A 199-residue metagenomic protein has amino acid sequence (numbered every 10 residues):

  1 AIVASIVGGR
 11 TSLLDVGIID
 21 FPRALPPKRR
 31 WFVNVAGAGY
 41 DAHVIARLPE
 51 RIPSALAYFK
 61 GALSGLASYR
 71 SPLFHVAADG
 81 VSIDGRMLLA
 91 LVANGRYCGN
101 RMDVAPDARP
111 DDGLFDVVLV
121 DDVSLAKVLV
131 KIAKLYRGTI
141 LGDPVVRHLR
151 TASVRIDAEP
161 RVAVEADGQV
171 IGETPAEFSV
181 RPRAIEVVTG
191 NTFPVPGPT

Functional and structural regions predicted by a protein language model:
A1, A90, V118, K127-V128: Hydrophobic alpha-helical segments that either span membranes
A1-L88: Catalytic core of DAGKc-family lipid kinases
I19-D20, I45-R47, A93, V120-D121 (+1 more regions): Short beta-strand-to-turn element immediately C-terminal to the catalytic PLP-Schiff-base lysine in fold type I
G37, D41, L91-P106, V170: Glycine-rich phosphate/pyrophosphate-binding beta-alpha loops
I52-K60, C98-R101, P106-K127: Gly/Ser/Thr-rich active-site loops/lids in small-molecule metabolic enzymes that frequently grip phosphoryl groups
F59-L63, P72-D79, N100-A105, T139-G142 (+1 more regions): Glycine-rich, charged/polar anion/phosphate-binding loops that engage phosphate groups from diverse ligands
A78-D84, R109-P110, L119-T199: ATP/nucleoside-binding phosphotransfer catalytic cores, i.e., glycine-rich phosphate-binding loops
